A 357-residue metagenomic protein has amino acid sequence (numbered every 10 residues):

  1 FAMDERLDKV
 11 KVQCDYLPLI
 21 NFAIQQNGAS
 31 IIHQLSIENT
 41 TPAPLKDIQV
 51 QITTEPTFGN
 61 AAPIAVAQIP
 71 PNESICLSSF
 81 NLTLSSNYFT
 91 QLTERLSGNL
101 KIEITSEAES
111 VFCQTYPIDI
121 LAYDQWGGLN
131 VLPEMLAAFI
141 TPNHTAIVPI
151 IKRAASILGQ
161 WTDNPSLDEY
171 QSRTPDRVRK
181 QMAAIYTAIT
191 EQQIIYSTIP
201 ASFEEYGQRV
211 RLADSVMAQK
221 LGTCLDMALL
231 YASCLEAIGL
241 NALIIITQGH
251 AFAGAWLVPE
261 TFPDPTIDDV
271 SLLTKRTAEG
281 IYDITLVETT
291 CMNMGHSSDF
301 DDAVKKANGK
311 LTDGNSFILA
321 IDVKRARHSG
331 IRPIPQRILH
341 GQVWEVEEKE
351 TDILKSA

Functional and structural regions predicted by a protein language model:
F1-Q13: A eukaryote-biased signal for short, well-structured alpha-helical docking elements
V10-A357: A structural boundary/capping signal
